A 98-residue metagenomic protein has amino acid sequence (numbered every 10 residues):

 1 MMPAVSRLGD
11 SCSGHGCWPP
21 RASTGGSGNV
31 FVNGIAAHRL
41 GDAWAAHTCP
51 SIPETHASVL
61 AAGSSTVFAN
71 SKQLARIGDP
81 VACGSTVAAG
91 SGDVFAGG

Functional and structural regions predicted by a protein language model:
M1-G98: Intrinsically disordered, low-complexity proline/glycine-rich segments
